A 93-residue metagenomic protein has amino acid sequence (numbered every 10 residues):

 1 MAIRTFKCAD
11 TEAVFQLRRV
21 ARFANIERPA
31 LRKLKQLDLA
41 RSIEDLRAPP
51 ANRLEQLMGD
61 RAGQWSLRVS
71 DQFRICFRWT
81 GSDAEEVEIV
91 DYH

Functional and structural regions predicted by a protein language model:
M1-L34: Arg/Lys-rich, positively charged N-terminal/basic patches that mediate binding to nucleic acids
A2, R19, S42, P50-R53 (+1 more regions): Glycine-rich, flexible loop/turn motifs
R4, E27-A30, L46-P50, M58 (+1 more regions): Generic structural signal for well-ordered secondary structure
L37: Conserved phosphate-interacting/catalytic interface
R41-W65: A short, surface-exposed loop/turn module that caps and links secondary-structure elements
M58, W65-H93: Enriched for short, Lys/Arg-rich terminal
